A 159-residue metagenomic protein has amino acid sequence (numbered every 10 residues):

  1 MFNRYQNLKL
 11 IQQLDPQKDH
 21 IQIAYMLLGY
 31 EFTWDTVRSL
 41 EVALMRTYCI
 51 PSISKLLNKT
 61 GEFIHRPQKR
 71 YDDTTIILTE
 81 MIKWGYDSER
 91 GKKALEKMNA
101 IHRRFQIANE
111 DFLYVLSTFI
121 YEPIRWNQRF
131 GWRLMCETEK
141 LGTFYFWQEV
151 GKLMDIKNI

Functional and structural regions predicted by a protein language model:
M1-I159: Mature, function-bearing regions of proteins
